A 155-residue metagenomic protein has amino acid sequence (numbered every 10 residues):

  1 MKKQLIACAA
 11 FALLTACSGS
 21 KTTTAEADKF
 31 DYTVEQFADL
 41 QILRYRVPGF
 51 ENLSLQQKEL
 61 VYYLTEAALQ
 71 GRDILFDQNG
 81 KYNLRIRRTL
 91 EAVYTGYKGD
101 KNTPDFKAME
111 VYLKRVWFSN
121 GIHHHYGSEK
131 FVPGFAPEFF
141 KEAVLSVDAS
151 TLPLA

Functional and structural regions predicted by a protein language model:
K2-C8: Sec-dependent signal peptide recognition, specifically the positively charged N-region followed immediately by
L14-A16: C-terminal motif of bacterial Sec signal peptides marking the signal peptidase cleavage site
S18-S20: Bacterial signal peptide processing site
T23-A25: N- or domain-start disorder-to-order transition segments that initiate the globular core
A27-A155: N-terminal helix-rich structural modules
